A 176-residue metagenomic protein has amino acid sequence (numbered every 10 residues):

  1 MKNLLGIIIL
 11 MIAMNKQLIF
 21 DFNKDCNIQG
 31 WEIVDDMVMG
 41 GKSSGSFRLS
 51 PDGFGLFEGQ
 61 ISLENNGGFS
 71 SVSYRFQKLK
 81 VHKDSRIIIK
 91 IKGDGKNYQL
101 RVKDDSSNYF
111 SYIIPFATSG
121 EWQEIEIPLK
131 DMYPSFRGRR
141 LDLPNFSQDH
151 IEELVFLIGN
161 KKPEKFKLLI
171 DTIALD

Functional and structural regions predicted by a protein language model:
N3-A13: Sec-dependent N-terminal signal peptides
M14-D176: Beta-rich carbohydrate-recognition modules and glycan-binding surfaces
